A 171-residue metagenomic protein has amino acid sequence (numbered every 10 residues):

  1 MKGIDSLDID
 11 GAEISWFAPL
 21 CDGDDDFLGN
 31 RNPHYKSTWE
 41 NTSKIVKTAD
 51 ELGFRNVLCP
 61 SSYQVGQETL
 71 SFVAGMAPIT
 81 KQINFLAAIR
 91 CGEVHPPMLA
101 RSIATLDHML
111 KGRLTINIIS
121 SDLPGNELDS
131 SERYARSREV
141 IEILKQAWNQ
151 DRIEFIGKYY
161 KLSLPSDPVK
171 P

Functional and structural regions predicted by a protein language model:
M1-T80: N-terminal beta1-alpha1-beta2 module of alpha/beta enzyme domains
G3-Y35, H95-Y160, P165-V169: Flexible, glycine-rich active-site loops centered on histidine and acidic residues that chelate a metal or position
T48-F54, T80, I143, A147-D151 (+1 more regions): A structural motif corresponding to the C-terminal end of an alpha-helix and its immediate exit/capping segment
V57, F85, L114-I116: Hydrophobic residues within beta-strands of alpha/beta enzymes
S62, G66, A87-H95: Active-site nucleophile and cofactor-binding loops and adjacent substrate-binding regions of central metabolic enzymes
T80-L86: Conserved catalytic cysteine-centered active-site region of acyl-thioester-dependent Claisen-condensing enzymes
